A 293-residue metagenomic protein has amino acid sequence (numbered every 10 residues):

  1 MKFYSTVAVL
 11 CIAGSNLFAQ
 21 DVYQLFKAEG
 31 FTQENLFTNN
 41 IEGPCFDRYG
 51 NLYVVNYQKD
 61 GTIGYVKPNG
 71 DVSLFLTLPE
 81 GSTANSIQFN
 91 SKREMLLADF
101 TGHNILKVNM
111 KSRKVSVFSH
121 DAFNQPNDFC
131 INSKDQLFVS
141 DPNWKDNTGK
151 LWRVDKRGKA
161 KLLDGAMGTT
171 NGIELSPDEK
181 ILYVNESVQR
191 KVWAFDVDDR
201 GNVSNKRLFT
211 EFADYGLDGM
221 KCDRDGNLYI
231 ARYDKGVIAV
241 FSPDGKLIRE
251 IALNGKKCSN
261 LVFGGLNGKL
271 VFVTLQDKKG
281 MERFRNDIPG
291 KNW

Functional and structural regions predicted by a protein language model:
M1-V22: Bacterial Sec-dependent N-terminal signal peptides
Q20-E29, Y57, D141, K150 (+1 more regions): Blade/loop signatures of beta-propeller domains
Q20-T38, G70, K206-R207: A short helix->beta-strand "capping" segment at the edge of beta-propeller domains
N35-N51, P79-D99, N104, D121-K150 (+5 more regions): Beta-rich, blade/repeat-based domains predominating in secreted/periplasmic proteins but also intracellular
T62-G64, N104-L106, K150-W152, K191-W193 (+2 more regions): A short loop-to-beta-strand structural motif that recurs across blades of beta-propeller domains
V66-D71, N109-R113, V154-G158, D196-G201 (+2 more regions): Short loop/turn segments that connect beta-strands within beta-propeller blades
S73-T77, S116-H120, K161-G165, S204-T210 (+2 more regions): Beta-propeller fold detector
V197-N260: Glycine/small-residue-rich hydrophobic helix-like segments
